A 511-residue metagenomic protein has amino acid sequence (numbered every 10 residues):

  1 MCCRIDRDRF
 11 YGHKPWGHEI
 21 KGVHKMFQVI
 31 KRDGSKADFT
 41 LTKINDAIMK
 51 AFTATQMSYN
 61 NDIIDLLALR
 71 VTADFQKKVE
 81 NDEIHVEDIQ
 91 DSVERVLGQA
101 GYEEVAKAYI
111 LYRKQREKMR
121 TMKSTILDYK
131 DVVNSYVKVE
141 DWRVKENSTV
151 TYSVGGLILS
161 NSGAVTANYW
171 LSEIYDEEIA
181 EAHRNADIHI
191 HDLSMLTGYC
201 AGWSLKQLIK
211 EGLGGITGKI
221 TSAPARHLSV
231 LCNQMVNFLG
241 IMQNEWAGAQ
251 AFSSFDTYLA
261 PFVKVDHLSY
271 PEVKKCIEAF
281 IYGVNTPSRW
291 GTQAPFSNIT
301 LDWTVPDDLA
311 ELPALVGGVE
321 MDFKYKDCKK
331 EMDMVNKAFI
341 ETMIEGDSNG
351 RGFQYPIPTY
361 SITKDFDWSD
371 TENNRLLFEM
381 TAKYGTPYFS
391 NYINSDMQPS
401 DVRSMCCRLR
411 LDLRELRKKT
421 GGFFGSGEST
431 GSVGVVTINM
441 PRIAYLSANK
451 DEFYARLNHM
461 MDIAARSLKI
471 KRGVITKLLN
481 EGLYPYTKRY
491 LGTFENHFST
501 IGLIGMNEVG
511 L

Functional and structural regions predicted by a protein language model:
C3, G12, W16-D131, T493: Charged, amphipathic alpha-helical regulatory modules used for macromolecular assembly or allosteric control
Q28, D38, N298-T300, T437-N439 (+2 more regions): Structured core elements
L41-I44, I64, A68, V86-Q90 (+5 more regions): Short runs of predominantly hydrophobic/aromatic residues within well-ordered alpha helices that form helix-helix
T42-K50, D65-A73, Q90, E94 (+6 more regions): Predominant activation on well-ordered alpha-helical scaffold segments within soluble catalytic domains
S92-G98, D302-W303, P485-V509: Core structural elements
Q115-M119, T125-E495: Conserved catalytic cores of very large enzyme subunits
